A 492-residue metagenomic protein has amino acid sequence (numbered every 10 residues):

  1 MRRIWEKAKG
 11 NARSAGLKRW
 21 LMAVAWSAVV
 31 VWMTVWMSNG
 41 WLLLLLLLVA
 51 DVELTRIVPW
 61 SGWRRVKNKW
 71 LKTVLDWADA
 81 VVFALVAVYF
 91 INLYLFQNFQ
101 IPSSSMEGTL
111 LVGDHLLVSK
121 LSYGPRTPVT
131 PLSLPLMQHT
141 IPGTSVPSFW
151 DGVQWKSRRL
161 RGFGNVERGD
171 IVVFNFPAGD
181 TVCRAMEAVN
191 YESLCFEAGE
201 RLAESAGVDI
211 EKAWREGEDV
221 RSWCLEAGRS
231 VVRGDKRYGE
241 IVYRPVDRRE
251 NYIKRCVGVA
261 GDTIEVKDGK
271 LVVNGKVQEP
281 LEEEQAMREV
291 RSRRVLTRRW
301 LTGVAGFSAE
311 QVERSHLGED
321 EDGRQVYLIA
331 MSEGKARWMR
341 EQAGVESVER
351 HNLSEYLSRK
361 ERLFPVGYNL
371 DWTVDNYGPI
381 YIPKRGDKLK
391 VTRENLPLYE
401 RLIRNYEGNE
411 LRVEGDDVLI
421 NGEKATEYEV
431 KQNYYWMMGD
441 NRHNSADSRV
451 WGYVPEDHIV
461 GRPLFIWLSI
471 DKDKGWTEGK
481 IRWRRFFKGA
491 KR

Functional and structural regions predicted by a protein language model:
M1-R492: Extended hydrophobic leader/signal-anchor segments used for secretion and membrane insertion
